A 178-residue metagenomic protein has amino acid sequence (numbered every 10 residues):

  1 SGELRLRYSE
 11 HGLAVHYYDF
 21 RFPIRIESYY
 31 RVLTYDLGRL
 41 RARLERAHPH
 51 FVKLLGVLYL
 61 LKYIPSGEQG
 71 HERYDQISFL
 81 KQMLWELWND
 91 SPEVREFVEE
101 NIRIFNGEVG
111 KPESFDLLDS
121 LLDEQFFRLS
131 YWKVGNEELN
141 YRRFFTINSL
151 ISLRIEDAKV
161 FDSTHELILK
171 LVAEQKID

Functional and structural regions predicted by a protein language model:
S1-D178: Catalytic cores of glycan-processing enzymes that make or break glycosidic bonds
